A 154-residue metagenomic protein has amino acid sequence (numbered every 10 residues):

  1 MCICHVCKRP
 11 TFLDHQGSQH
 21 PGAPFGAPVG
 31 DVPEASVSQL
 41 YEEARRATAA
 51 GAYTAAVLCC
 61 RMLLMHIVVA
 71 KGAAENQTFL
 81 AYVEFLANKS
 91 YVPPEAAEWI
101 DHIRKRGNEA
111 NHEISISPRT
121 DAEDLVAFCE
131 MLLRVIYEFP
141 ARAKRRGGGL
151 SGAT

Functional and structural regions predicted by a protein language model:
M1-Y53: Charged alpha-helical initiation segments
H20-P21, V69-R106: Short, charged amphipathic alpha-helical segments flanked by flexible coils
E43-R46, A50, V69, N88 (+1 more regions): General structural signal for alpha-helix termini and helix-helix connectors
Y53, A73-N76, S115-R119: Alpha-helix boundary/capping and short turn/kink residues
E98-K105, E109-T154: Charge-enriched, short contiguous segments at helix-coil
